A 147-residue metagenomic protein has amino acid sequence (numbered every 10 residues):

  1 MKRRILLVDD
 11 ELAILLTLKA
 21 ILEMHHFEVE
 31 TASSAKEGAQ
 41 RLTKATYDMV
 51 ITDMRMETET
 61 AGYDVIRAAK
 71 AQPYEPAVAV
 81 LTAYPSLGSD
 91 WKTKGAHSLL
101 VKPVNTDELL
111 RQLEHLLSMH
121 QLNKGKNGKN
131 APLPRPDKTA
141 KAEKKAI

Functional and structural regions predicted by a protein language model:
E11, R55-E57: The short loop immediately C-terminal to the conserved phospho-acceptor aspartate in CheY-like receiver
L12-E30: Two-component/phosphorelay signaling modules centered on CheY-like receiver
T31-M49, E57: Acidic, metal-coordinating helix/loop segments flanking the phosphotransfer/catalytic sites of two-component signaling
Q40, T60-E75: Short amphipathic alpha-helix used as the core "switch/output" element in two-component signaling
Y63-D64, A83-V101, R111: Alpha4 helix (beta4-alpha4-beta5 surface) of REC/receiver domains from two-component response regulators
A79-L81: Hydrophobic/aromatic residues positioned on beta-strands within the core alpha/beta folds
V104-H115, Q121: C-terminal output helix
M119-I147: CheY-like receiver
